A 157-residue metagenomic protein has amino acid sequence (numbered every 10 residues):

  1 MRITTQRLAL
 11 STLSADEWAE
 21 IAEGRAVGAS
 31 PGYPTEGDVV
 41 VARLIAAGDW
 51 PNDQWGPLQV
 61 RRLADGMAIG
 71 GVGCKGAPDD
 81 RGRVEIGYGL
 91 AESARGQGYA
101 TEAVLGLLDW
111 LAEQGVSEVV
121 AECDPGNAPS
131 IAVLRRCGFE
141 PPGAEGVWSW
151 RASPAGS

Functional and structural regions predicted by a protein language model:
M1-E85, L90-S93, G106-V116, G126 (+1 more regions): GNAT-family acyltransferases
G98-T101: Glycine-rich acyl-CoA binding loop
A121-I131: Conserved beta-strand-loop-alpha-helix junction that forms the acyl-donor binding cleft
L134: Conserved active-site tyrosine of GNAT-family acetyltransferases
